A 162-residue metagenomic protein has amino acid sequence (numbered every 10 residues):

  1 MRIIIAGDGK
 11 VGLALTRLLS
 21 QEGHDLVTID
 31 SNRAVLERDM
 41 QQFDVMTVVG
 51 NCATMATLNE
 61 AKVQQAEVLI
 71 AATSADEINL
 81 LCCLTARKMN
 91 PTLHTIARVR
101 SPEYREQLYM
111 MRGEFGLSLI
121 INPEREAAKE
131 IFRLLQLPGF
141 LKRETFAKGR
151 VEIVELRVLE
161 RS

Functional and structural regions predicted by a protein language model:
M1-S162: Cytosolic regulatory regions of ion transport systems
